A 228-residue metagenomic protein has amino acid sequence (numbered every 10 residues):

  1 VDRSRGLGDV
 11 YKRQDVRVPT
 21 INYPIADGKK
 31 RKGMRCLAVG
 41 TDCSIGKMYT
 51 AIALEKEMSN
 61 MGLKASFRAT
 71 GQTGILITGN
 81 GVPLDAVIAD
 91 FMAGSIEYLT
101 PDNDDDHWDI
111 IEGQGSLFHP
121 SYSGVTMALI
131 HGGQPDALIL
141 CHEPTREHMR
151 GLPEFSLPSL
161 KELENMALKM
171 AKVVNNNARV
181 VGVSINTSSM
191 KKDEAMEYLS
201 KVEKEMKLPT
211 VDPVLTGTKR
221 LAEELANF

Functional and structural regions predicted by a protein language model:
V1-Y11: Single conserved hydrophobic/aromatic residue that forms the stacking wall/gate of nucleotide- or nucleobase-binding
K12, V16: Internal glycine-rich flexible loops
R17-I45, Y49-F228: Flexible phosphate-sensing "switch/lid" loops adjacent to ATP/NTP-binding sites across phosphate-transfer
